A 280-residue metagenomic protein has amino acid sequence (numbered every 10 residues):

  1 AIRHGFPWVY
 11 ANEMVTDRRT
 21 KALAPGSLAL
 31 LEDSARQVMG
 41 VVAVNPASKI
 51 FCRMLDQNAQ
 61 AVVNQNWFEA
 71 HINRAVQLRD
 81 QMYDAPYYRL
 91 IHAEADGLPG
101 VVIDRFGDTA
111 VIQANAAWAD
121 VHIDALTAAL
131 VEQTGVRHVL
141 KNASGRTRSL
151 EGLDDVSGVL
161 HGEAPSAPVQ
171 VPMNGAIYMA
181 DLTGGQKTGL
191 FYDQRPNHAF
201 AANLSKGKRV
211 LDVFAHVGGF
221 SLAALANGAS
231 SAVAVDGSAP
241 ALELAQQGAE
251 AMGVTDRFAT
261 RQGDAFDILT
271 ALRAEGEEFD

Functional and structural regions predicted by a protein language model:
A1-G107, A251: Non-catalytic accessory regions of SAM-dependent methyltransferases
A43-V44, L55, N115, S144 (+1 more regions): Surface loops and adjacent helix of pleckstrin homology
A47-S48, W118-D120, Q186-K187, E275: Short, surface-exposed beta-strand-loop junctions and turns on beta-sheet-rich folds
N64-H71, W118-L126: Short amphipathic alpha-helical segments
N66, A70, R74-L78, M82-D84 (+2 more regions): A short, charged
I91-D104, D120-L190: Non-catalytic substrate-recognition/targeting regions of SAM-dependent transferases
T109-A114: Carbohydrate-binding surface patches
E163-D280: Rossmann-like S-adenosyl-L-methionine
